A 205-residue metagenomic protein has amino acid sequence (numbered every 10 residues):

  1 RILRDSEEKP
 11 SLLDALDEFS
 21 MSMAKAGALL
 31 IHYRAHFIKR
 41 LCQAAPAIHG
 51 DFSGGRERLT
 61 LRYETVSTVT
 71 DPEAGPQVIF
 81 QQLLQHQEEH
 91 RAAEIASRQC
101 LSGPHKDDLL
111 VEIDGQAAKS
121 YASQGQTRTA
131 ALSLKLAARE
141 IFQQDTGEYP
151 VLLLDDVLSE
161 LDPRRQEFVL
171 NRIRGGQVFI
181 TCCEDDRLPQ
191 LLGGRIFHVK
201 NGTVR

Functional and structural regions predicted by a protein language model:
S6-V151, E160-R164, F168-N171, Q177 (+3 more regions): Conserved NTPase motor "head" modules and their coupling/switch loops across ABC/AAA+ ATPases, GTPases, and GHKL ATPases
D155-V157: Walker B catalytic acidic pair
